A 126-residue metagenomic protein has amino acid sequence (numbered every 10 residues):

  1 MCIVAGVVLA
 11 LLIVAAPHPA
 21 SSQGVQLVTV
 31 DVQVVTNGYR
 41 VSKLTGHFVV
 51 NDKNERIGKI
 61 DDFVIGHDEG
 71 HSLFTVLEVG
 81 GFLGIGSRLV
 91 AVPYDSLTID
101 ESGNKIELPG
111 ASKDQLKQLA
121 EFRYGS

Functional and structural regions predicted by a protein language model:
M1-S126: Peripheral interaction segments used for macromolecular assembly
